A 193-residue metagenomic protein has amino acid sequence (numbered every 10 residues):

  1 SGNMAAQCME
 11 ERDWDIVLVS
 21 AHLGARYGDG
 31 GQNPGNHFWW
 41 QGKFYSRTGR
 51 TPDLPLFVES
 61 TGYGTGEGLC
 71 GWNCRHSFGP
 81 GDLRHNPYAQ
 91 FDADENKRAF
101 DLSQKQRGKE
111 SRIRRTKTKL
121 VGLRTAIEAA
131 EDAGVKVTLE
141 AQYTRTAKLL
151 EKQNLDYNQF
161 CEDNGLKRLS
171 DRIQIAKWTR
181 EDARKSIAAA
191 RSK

Functional and structural regions predicted by a protein language model:
S1-L69, D82-K193: Domain-core detector
N73: Extracellular structured ligand-interaction cores
H76: Catalytic core of tubulin tyrosine ligase-like
